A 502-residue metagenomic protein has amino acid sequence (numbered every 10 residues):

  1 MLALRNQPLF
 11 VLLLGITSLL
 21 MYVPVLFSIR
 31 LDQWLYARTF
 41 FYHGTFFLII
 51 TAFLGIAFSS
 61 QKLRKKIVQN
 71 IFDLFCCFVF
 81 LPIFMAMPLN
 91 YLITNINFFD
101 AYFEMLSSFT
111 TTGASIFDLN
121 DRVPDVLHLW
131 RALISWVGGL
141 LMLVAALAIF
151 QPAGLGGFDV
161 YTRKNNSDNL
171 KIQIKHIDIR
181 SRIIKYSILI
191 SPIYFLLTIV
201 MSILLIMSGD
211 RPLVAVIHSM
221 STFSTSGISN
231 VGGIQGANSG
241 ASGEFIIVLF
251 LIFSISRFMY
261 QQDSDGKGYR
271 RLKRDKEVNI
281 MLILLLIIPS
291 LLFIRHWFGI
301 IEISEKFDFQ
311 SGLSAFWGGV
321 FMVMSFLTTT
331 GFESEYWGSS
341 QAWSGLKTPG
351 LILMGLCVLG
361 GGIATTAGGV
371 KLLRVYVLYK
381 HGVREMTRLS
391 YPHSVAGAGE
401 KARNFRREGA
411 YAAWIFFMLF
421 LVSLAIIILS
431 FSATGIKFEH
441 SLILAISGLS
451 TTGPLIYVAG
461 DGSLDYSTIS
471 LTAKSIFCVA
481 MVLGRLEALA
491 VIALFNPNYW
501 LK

Functional and structural regions predicted by a protein language model:
M1-K502: Membrane-proximal intracellular helices of multi-pass ion channels
